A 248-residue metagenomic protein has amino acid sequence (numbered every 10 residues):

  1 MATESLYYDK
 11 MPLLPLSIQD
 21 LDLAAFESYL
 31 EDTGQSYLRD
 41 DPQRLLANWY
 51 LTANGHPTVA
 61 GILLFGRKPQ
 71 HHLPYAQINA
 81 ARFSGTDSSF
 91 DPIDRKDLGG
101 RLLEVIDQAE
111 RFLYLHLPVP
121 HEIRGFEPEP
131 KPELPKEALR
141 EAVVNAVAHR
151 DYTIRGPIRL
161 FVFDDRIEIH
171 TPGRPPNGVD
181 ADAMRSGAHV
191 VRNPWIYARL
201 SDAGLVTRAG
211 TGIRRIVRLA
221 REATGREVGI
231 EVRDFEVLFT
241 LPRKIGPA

Functional and structural regions predicted by a protein language model:
M1-G156, V162-D165, G173-V190, G212 (+1 more regions): Active-site helix-to-loop segments that bind/position phosphate- or nucleotide-bearing substrates and donors across
H71-H72, A76-I78, G178-A248: Flexible, glycine-/charge-rich segments associated with ATP-binding catalytic modules
I169: Pre-DFG segment of protein kinase catalytic domains
